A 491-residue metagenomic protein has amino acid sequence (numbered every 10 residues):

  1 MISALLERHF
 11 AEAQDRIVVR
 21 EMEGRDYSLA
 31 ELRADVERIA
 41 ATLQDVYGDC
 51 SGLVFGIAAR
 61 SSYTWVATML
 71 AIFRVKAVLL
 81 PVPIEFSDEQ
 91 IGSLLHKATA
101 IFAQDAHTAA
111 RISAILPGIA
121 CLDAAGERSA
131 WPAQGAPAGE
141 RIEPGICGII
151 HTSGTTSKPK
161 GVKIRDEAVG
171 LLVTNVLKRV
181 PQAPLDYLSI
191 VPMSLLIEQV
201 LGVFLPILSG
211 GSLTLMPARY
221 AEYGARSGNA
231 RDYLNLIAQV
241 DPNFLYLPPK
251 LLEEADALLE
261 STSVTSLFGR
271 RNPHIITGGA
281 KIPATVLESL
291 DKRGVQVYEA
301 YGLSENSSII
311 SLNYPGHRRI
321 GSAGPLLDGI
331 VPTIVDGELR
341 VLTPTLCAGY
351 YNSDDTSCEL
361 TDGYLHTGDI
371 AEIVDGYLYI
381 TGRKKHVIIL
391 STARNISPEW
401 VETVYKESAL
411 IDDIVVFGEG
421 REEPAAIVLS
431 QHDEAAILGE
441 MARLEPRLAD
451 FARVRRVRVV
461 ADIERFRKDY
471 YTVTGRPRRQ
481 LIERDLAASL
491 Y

Functional and structural regions predicted by a protein language model:
Q14, S129-H151, K158, K178-Y187: Conserved pre-ATP/AMP-binding loop-to-beta segment of ANL
R25, A41-F86, I190: Conserved AMP-binding/adenylate-forming
S28-A30, C147-V173: Conserved AMP-binding A3 loop
R33-A41, V162-P184, I190: Conserved structural elements of the adenylate-forming
G170-D186, M193-F244, P249-S263: Conserved AMP-binding/adenylation subdomain of ANL enzymes
S209, N243-Y246, K250, A255-R318: Gly/Ser/Thr-rich phosphate-binding loop
T343, I370-R455, I463: AMP-binding/adenylate-forming catalytic core of the ANL superfamily
D413-V416, E445-Y491: Conserved C-terminal "lid"/linker of ANL adenylate-forming enzymes
